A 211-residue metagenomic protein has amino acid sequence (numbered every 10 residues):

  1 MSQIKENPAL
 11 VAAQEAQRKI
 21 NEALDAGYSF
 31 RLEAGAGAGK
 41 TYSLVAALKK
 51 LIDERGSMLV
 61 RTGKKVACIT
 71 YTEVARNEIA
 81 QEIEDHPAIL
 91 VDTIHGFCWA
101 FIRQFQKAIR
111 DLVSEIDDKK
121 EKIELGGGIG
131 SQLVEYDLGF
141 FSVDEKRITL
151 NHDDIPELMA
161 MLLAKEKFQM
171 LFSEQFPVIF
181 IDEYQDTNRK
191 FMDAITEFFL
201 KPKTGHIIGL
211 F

Functional and structural regions predicted by a protein language model:
M1-A38, S43, Q106-E183, R189-A194 (+1 more regions): Accessory N-terminal region flanking or inserted into the helicase ATPase core in nucleic-acid motor proteins
M1-K107: P-loop NTPase Walker
K50, T196-F211: Conserved RecA-like helicase ATPase core segment that couples NTP binding/hydrolysis to strand translocation
I52-G56, L162-K167, F199: Structural motif corresponding to the C-terminal cap of alpha-helices
M58-K64, S173-E174, K203-I207: Short helix-terminating capping/connector loops at secondary-structure junctions
K65-Y71, V178-I179, I208-F211: Extended hydrophobic secondary-structure segments that form protein cores and membrane-embedded regions
G96, Q185-D186: Short, glycine/acidic-enriched loop or turn micro-motifs at the edges of active sites
W99, N188-R189: Conserved protein kinase catalytic core
